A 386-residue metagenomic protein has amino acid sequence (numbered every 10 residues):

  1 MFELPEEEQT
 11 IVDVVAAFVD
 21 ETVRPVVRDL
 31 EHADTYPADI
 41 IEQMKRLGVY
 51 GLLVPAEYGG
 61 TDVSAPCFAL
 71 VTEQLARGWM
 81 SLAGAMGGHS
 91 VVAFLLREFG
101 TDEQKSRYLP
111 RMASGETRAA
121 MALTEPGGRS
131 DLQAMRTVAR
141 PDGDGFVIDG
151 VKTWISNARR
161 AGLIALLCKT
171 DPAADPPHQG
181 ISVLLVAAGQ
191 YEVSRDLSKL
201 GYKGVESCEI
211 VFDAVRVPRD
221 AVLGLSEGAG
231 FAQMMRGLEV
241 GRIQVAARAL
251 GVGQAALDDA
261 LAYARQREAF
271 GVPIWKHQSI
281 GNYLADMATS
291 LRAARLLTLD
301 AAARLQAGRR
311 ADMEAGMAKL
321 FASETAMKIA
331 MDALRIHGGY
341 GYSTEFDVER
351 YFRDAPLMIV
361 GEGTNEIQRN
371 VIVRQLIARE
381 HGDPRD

Functional and structural regions predicted by a protein language model:
M1-G78, L82-A83, F99-Q104, R111-G115 (+6 more regions): Alpha-helical interface subdomain recognition
G48, T72-A76, L167-C168, L185-Y191 (+1 more regions): Short Ser/Thr-interspersed hydrophobic loop/turn segments at strand-loop and sheet-helix junctions that line or gate
A85, M112, G127-S130, W154-N157 (+2 more regions): Short Gly/Pro-enriched turn/cap motifs at secondary-structure boundaries
Y108, M135, V151-T153, R195-S198: Short beta-alpha junctions and helix-cap segments that line functional grooves
G115-L123, L167: A short, Trp-centered hydrophobic/proline-enriched beta-strand micro-motif
A134, G189-R216: Flexible, small-/acidic-enriched active-site or ligand-binding loops
D149-V193: A short core secondary-structure module
D213-A232: Long, acidic (Asp/Glu-rich), low-complexity accessory segments flanking structured domains
